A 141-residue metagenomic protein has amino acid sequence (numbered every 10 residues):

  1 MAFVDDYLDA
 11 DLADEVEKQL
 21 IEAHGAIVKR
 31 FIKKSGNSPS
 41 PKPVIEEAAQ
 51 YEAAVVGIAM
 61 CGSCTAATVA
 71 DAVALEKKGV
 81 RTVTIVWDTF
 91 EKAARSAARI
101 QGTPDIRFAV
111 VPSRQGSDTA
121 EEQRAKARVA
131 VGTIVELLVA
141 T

Functional and structural regions predicted by a protein language model:
M1-T65, V69-K78, V83-Q101, A109-Q123 (+1 more regions): Metallocofactor- and cofactor-centric catalytic cores in central/energy metabolism, strongly enriched
I106: Sequence-specific dsDNA recognition surfaces
A127, V131: Active-site nucleotide/adenylate-binding loops and adjacent lid/helix of ATP-dependent enzymes
